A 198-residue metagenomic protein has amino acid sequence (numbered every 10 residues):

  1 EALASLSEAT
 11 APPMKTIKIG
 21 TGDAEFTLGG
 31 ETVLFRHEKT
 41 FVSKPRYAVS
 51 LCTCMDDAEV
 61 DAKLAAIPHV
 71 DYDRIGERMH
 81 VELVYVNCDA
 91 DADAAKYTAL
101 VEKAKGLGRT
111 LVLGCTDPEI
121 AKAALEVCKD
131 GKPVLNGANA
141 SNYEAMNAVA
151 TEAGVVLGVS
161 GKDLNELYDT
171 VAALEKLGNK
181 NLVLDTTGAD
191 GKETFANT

Functional and structural regions predicted by a protein language model:
A2-A4, L51-E59, R78-E102: Glycine-rich, proline-tolerant flexible connector loops at the mouths of alpha/beta enzymes
L3-A65: N-terminal amphipathic alpha-helix/helix-capping segment at the start of soluble metabolic enzymes
K39-V42, L64-M79, V101-G106, L125-D130 (+2 more regions): Acidic (Asp/Glu)-rich catalytic clusters
P45-T53, M79-C88, R109-G114, G131-G137 (+2 more regions): Hydrophobic faces of well-ordered beta-strands that scaffold small-molecule active sites in alpha/beta enzyme cores
T53-M55, A90-A92, D117-E119, N139-S141 (+2 more regions): Active-site-proximal loop/turn and secondary-structure-junction residues that shape catalytic pockets, frequently
D57-D71, A94-L100, N165-D169, E193-T198: Well-ordered, non-membrane alpha-helical segments in soluble/globular domains
D89-C128, N142-M146: N-terminal active-site wall of soluble small-molecule enzyme domains
S141-T198: Catalytic alpha/beta core domains of metabolic enzymes, predominantly
